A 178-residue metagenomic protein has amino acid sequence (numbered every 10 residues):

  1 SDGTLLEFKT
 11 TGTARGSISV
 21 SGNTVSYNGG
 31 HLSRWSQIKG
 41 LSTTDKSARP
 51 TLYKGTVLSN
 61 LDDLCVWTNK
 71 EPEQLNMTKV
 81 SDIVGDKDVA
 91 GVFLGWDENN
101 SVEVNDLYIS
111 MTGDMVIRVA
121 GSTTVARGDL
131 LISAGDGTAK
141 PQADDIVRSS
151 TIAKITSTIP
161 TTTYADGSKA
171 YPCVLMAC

Functional and structural regions predicted by a protein language model:
S1-C178: Extracellular receptor-binding modules and their adjoining Ser/Thr/Gly/Asp/Asn-rich linkers
